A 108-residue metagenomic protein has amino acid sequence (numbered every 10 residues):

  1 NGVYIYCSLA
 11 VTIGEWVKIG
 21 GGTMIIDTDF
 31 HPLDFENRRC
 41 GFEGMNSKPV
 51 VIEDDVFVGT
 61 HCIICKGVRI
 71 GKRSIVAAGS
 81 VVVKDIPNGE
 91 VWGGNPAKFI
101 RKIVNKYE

Functional and structural regions predicted by a protein language model:
N1-V68, I103-Y107: Flexible, glycine/small-residue-enriched loop-and-beta-strand segment within the central core of proteins
V68-G93, A97: C-terminal/domain-terminus segments
I100: Acidic, carboxylate-rich catalytic segments that either coordinate divalent cations
